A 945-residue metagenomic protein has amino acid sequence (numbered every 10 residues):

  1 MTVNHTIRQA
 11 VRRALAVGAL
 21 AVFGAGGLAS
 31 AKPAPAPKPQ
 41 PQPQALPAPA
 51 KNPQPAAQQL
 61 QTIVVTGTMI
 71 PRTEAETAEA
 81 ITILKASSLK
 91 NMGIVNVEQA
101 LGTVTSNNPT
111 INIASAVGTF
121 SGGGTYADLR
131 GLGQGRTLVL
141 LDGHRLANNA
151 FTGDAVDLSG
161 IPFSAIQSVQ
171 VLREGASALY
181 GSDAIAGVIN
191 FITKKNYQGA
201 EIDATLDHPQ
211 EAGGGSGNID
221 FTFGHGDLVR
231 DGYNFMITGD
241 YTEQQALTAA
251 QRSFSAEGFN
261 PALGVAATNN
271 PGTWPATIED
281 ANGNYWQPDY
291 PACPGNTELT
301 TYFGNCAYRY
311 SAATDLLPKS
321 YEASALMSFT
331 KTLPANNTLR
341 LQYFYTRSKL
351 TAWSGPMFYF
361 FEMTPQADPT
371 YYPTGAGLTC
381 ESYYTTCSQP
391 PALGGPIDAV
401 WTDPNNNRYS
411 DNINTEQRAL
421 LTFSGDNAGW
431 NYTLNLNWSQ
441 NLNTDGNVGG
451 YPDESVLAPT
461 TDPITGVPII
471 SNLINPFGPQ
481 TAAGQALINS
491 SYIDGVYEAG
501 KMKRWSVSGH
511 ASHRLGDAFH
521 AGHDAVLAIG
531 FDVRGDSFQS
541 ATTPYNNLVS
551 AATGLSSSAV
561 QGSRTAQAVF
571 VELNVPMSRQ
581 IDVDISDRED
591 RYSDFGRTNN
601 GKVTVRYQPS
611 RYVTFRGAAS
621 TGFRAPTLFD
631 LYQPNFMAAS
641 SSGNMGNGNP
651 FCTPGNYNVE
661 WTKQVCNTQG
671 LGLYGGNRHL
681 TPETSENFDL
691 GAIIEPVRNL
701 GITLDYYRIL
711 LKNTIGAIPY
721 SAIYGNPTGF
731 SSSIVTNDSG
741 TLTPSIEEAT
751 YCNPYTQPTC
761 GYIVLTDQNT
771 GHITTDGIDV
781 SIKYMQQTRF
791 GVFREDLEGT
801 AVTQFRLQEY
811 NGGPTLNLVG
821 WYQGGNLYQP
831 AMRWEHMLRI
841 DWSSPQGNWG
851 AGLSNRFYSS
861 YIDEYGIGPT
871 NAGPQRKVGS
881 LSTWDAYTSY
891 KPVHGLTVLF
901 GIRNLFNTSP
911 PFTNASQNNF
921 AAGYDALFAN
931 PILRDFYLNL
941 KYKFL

Functional and structural regions predicted by a protein language model:
Q59-M92, E98, N149: N-terminal periplasmic "start-of-domain" segments of outer-membrane beta-barrel proteins
T66, I81, E98-R145: Extracytoplasmic beta-strand/coil segments of soluble accessory domains associated with Gram-negative outer-membrane
V97-A100, V104, T125-D128, D157-S159 (+2 more regions): N-terminal periplasmic accessory domains that precede and gate Gram-negative outer-membrane beta-barrel machines
H144-R173: Short acidic/polar hinge/loop motifs at secondary-structure boundaries that mediate gating or recognition
N196-G199, A212, L228-Y233, P334-N337 (+12 more regions): Short loop/turn motifs that connect adjacent beta-strands in outer-membrane beta-barrel proteins
S253-F259, Y285, Y290-S320, N336-A566 (+4 more regions): Surface-exposed, low-complexity loop segments enriched in small/polar and acidic residues
G446, P452-E454, S620, M637 (+4 more regions): C-terminal beta-signal and terminal closure region of outer-membrane beta-barrel proteins
G701, K712, T803-Q804, R856-G866 (+1 more regions): C-terminal beta-signal and adjacent terminal beta-strands/loops of Gram-negative outer-membrane beta-barrel proteins
